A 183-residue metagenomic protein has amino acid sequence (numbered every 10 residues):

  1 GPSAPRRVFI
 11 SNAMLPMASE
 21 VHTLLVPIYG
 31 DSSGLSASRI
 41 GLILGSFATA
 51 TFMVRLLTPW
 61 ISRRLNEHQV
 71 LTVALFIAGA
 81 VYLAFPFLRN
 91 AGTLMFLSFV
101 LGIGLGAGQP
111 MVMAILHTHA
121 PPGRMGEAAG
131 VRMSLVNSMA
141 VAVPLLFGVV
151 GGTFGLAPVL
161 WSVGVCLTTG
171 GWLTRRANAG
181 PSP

Functional and structural regions predicted by a protein language model:
A4-S11, L15-S33: Helix-loop boundary and gating motifs at the non-cytosolic
A37-S38, P122-R132: Loop-to-transmembrane helix entry/capping segments in MFS-fold secondary transporters and related SLC/MFSD carriers
L42-T51, V136: Transmembrane alpha-helical segments of major facilitator superfamily
V54-N66, G151-G152: Helix-to-loop junctions at the C-terminal end of transmembrane segments in multipass secondary transporters
Q69-A84: Structural signature of the two symmetry-related core transmembrane helices
V81, G92-V100: Paired small-residue
A107-A120: Intracellular juxtamembrane helix-capping segments at the cytosolic ends of symmetry-related transmembrane helices
V149-C166: A membrane-interface helix-boundary motif in multi-pass transporters
